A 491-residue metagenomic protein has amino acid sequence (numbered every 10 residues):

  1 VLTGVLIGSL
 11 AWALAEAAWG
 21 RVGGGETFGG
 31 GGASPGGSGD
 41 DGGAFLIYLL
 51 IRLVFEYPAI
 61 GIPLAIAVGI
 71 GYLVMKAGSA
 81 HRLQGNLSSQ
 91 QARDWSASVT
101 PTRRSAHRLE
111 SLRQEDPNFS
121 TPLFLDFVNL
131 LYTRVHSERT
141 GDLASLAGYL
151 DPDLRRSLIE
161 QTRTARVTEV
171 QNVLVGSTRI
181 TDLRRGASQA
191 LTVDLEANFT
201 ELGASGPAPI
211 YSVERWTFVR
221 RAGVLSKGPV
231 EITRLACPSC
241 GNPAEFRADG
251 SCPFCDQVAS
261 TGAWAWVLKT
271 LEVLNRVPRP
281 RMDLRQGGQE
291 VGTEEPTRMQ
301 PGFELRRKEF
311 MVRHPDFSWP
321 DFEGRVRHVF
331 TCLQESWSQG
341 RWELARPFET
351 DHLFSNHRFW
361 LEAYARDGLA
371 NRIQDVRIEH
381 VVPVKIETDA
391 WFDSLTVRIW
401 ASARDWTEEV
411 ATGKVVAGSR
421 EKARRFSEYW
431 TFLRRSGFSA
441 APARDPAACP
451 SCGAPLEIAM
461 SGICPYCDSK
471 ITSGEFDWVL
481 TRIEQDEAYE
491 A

Functional and structural regions predicted by a protein language model:
V1-R21: N-terminal secretory/membrane targeting signals
E16-I47, L146: Intrinsically disordered, low-complexity segments
S34-Q84: Alpha-helical transmembrane anchor segments and their immediate juxtamembrane flanks, especially terminal single-pass
A80-Q90, R482: Short, Lys/Arg-enriched, Gly/Pro-containing loop segments at transmembrane-helix junctions of multi-pass membrane
R93-V170, P253-F254, V258, V273-R276 (+7 more regions): Core segments of small alpha/beta cavity-forming domains
D126, L130-E231, F246, K269 (+4 more regions): Structured, amphipathic secondary-structure segments that form assembly/contact surfaces in multi-subunit
I232-P238, R247-P253, R444-P450, A459-P465: Cys/His-enriched microdomains
V258-T261, P455: Long, compositionally biased stretches enriched for glycine and/or charged residues
